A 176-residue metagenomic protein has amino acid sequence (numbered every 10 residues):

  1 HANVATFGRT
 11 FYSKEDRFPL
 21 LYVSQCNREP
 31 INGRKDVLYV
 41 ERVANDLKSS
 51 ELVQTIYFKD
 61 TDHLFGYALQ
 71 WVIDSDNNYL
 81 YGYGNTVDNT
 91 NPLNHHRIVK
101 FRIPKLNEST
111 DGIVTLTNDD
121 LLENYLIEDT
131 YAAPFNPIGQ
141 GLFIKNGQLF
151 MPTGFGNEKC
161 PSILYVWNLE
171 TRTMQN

Functional and structural regions predicted by a protein language model:
H1, L52-T61, L122-A132, Q175: A short beta-strand motif characteristic of beta-propeller blades
A2-N3, I31-S75: Asp-box/WD-like beta-propeller blade repeats and closely related beta-sheet repeat scaffolds
A2-P19, H63-Y81, T86, F135-N146 (+1 more regions): Structural signature of eukaryotic scaffold interfaces centered on beta-propeller domains
Y22-N27, G82-T86, P152-F155: Recurrent small/Gly-Pro-centered beta-turn motifs in extracellular repeat architectures
R28-V43, V87-P104, N157-N168: Structural motif
V40-E51, H96-N118, W167-M174: Short loop/turn segments immediately following beta-strands, especially the blade-tip and inter-blade linker loops
T61-T130: Hydrophobic, aromatic-enriched interface-forming segments
L126-L169, T173: Loop/turn-rich, solvent-exposed surfaces of beta-rich toroidal or solenoidal domains
